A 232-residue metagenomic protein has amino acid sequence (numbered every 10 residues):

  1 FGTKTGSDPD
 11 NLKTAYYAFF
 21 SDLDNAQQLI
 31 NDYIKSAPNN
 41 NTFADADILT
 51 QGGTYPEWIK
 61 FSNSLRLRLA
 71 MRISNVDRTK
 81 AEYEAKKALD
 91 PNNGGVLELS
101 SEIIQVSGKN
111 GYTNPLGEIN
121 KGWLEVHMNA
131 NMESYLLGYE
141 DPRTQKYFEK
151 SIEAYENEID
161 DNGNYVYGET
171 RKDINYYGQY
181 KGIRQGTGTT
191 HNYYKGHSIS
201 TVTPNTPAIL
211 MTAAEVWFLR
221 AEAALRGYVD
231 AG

Functional and structural regions predicted by a protein language model:
F1-G232: Structured, solvent-exposed acidic/aromatic patches
